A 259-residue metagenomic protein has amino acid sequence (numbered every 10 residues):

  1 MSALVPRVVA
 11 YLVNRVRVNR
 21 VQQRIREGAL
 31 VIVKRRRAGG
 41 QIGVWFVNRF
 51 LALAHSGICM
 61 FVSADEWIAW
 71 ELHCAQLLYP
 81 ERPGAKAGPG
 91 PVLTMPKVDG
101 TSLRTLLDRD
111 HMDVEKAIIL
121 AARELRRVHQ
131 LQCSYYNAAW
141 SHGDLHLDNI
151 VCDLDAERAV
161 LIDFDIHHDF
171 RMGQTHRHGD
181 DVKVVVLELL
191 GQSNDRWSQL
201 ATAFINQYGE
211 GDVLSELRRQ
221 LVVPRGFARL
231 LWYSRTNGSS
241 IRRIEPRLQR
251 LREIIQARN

Functional and structural regions predicted by a protein language model:
M1-R17, R235: Juxta-kinase regulatory segment immediately upstream of eukaryotic protein kinase catalytic domains
V18-E66: ATP-binding glycine-rich loop module of kinase domains
V31, L93, R158-V160, D181: Protein kinase-like catalytic core scaffold
A64-W67, L72, Y79-I119: Conserved structural core of kinase catalytic domains
L125-Y135: Conserved hydrophobic alpha-helix
S134-L147: Catalytic-loop of the protein kinase fold
N149-L161: Conserved protein kinase catalytic/activation segment
V160, F164-N259: C-lobe/activation-segment region of protein kinase-like
